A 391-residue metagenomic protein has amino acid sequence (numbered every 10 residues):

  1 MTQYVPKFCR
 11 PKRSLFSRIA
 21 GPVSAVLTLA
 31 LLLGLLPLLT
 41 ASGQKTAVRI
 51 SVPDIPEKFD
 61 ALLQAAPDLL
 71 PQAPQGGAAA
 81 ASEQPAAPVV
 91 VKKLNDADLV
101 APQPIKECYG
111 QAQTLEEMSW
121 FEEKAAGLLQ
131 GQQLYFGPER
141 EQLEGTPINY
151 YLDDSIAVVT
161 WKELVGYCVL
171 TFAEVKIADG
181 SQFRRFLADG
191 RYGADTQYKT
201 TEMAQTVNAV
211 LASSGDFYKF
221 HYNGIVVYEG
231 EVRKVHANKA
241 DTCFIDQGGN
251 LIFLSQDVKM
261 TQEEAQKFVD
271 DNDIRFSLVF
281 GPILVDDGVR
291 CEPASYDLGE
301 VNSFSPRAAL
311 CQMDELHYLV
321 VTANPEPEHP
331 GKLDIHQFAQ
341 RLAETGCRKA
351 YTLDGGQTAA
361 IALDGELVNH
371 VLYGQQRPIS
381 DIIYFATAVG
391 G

Functional and structural regions predicted by a protein language model:
T2-A237: Zymogen propeptides
C168-L170, A178-G180, N250, Q312-L319: Beta-strand-turn-beta hairpins that frame and shape the catalytic cleft of phosphate-ester-processing enzymes
E174-K176, S213-G215, D246, C311 (+1 more regions): Short beta-strand segments
L187-G193, V258-T261, A323-P327: Short, solvent-exposed aromatic-acidic interface loops
A194-Q197, Q262-F268, S303, H329-H336: A short, polar/proline- and glycine-enriched secondary-structure boundary/capping micro-motif
E202-Y222, V279-G281, V285-C291, G346-G356: A short, charged
D216-Y296: Active-site-adjacent helix-turn-beta-strand microarchitecture at beta-sheet edges that either contains or buttresses
Y222-I245, P293-R348, L353, T358-G391: Conserved, well-ordered active-site substructure
